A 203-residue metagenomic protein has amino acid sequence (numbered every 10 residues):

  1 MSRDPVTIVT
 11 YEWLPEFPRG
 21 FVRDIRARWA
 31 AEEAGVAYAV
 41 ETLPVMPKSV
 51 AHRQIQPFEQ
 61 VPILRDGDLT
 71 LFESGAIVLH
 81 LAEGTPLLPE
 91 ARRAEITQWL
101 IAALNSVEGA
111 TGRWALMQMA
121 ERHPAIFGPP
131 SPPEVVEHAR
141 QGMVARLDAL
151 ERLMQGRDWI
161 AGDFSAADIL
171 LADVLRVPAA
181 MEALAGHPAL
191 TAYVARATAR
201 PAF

Functional and structural regions predicted by a protein language model:
M1-E134: GST-like domain detector, emphasizing the conserved glutathione-binding G-site in the N-terminal thioredoxin-like
R3-D4, A103-A199: GST-like fold's C-terminal all-alpha helical module
